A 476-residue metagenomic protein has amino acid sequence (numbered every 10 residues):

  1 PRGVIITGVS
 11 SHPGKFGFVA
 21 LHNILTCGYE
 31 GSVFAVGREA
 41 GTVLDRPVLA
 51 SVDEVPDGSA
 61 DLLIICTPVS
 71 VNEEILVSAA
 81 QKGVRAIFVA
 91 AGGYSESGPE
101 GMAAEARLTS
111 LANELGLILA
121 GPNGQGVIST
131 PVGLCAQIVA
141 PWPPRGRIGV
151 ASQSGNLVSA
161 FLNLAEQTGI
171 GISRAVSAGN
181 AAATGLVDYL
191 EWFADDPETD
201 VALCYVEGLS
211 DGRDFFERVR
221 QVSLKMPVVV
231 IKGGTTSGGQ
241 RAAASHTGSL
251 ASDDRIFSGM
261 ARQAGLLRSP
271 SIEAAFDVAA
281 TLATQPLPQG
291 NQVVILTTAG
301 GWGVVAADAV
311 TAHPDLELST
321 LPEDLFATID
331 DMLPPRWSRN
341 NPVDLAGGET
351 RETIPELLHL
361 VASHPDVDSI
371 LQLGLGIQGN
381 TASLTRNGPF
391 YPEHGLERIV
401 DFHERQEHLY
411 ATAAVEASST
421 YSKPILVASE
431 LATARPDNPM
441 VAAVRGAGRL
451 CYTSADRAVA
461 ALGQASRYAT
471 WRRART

Functional and structural regions predicted by a protein language model:
P1-T476: Catalytic-core regions of core metabolic enzymes, especially those transforming organic acids/acyl-group intermediates
